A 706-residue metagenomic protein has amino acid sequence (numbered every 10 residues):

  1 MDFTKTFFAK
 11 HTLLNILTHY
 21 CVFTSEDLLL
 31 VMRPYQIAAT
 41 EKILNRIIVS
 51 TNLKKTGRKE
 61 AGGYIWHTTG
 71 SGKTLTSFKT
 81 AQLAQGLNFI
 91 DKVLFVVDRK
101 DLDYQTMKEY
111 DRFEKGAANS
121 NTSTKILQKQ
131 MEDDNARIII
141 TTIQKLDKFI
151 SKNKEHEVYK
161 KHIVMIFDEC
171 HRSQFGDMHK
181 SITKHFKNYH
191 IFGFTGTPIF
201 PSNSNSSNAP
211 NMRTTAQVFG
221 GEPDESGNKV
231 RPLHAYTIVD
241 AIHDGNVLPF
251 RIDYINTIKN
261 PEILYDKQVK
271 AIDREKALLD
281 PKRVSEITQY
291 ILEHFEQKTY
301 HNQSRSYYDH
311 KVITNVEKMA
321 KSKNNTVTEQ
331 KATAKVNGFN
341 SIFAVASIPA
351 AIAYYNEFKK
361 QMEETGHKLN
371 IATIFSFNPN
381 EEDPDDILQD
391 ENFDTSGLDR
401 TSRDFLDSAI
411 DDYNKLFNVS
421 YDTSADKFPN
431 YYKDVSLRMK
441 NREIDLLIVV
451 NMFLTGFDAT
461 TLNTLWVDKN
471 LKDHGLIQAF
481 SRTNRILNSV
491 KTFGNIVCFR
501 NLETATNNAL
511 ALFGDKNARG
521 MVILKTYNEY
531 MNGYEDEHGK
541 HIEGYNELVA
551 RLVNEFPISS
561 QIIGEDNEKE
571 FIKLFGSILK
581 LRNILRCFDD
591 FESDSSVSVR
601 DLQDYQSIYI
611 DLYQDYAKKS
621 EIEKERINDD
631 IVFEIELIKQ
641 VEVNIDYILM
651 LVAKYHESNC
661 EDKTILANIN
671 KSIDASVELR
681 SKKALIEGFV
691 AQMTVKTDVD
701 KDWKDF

Functional and structural regions predicted by a protein language model:
M1-K92, D101, Q105-G116, D134-R137 (+3 more regions): ATP-dependent helicase/translocase motor core
K55-A61, E132-N135, I150-I163, K427-Y432 (+2 more regions): Short basic/glycine-enriched coil/helix segment immediately N-terminal to the Walker B
I65-H67, D91-R99, N337-S347: Conserved RecA-like ASCE P-loop NTPase motor core of nucleic-acid helicases/translocases
S71, V97-K100, S120-K129, I143-K148 (+4 more regions): Conserved helicase motor
G86, D309-A334, F339, A346-P379 (+2 more regions): Catalytic cores and motor modules of nucleic-acid processing enzymes
Q144-K154, V158-D273, V284-T288, L454-R519: Signature of the SF2 helicase/ATPase Hel1-core->accessory helical subdomain module
V164, R172, Y189, F377-N528: Conserved RecA-like P-loop NTPase helicase motor core
K276-L446, E661: Conserved C-terminal RecA-like helicase domain
